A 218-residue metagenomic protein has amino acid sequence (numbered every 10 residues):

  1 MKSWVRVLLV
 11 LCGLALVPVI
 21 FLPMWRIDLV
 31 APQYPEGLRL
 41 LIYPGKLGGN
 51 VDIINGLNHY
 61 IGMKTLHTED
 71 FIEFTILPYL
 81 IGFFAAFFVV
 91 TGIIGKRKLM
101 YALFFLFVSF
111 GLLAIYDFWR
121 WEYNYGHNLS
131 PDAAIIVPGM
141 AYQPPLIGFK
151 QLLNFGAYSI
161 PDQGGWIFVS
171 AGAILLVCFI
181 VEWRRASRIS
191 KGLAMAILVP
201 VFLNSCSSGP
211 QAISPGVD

Functional and structural regions predicted by a protein language model:
M1-V7, L66-E73, G95-A102, L153-Q163: Membrane-interfacial loop-to-transmembrane-helix junctions in polytopic alpha-helical membrane proteins
K2-G13, F88-A114, K191-A194: Interfacial segments of alpha-helical transmembrane regions
W4-V30: N-terminal signal-anchor transmembrane alpha helix
L11-A15, I72-I93, W166-L176: Hydrophobic alpha-helical transmembrane segments
F21-E73, W119-S159: Long, glycine/tryptophan/cysteine-rich extracytoplasmic
L22-L29, G95-M100, L175-A194: Juxtamembrane membrane-water interface segments of multi-pass membrane proteins, especially cytoplasmic-side
Y158-R185: A hydrophobic membrane-anchoring alpha-helix module
